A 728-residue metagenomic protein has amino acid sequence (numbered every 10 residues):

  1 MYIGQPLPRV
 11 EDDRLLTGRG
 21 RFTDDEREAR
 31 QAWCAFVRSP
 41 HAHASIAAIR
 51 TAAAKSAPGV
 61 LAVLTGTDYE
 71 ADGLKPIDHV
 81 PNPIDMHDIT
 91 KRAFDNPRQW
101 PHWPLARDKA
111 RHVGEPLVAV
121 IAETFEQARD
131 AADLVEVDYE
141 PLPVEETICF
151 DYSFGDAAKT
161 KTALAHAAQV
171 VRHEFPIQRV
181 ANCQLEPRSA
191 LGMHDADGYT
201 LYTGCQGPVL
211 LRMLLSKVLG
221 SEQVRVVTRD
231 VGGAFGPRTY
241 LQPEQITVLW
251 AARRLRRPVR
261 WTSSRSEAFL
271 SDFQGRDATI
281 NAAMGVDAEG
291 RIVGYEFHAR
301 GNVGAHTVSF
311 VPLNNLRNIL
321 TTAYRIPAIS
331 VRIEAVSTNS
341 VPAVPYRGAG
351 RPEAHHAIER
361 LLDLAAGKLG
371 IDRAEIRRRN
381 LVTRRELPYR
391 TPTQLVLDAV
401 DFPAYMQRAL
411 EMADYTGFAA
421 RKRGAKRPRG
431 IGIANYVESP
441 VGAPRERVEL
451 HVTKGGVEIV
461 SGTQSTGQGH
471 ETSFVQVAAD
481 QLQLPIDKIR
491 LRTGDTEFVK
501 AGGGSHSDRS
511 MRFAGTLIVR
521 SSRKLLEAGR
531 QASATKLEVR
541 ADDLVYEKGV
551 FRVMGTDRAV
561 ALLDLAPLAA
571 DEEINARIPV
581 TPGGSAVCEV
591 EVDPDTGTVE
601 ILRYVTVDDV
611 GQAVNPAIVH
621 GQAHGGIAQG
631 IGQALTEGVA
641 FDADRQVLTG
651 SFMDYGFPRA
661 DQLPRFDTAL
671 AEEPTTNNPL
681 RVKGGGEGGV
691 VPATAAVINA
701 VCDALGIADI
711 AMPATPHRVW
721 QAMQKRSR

Functional and structural regions predicted by a protein language model:
M1-F150, H173, E244, R254: Flexible, low-hydrophobicity surface segments
Q5, E11-R14, D85-R98, D156-A190 (+3 more regions): Glycine-rich loop/linker segments at domain edges
A57, G66-T67, P83-H87, N96 (+5 more regions): C-terminal catalytic domains of large/alpha subunits in multi-subunit enzymes
G73-D78, A131-L134, R212-L214, F235-L241 (+10 more regions): Short acidic, glycine/serine/threonine-rich loops at helix termini
A106-R107, E186-L191, T279, P444-E449 (+2 more regions): Short glycine-rich loop/turn motifs
I121-A122, P243-W250, I280-R291: Active-site-proximal alpha-helical scaffold in enzymes
H166-L219, V303, N314, I431-Q468: Conserved beta-alpha junction segments in alpha/beta enzyme cores
A234-R256, R260-T262, H470-A478: Thiamine diphosphate
